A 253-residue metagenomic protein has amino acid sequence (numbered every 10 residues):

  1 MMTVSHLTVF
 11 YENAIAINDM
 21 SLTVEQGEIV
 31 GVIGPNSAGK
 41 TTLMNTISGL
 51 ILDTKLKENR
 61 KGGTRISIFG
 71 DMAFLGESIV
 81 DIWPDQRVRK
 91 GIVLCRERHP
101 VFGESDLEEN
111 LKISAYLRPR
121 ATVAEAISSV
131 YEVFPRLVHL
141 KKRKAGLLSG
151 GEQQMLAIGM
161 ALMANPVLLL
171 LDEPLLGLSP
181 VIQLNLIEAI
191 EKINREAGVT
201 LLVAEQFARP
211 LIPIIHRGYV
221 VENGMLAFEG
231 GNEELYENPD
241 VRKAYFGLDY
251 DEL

Functional and structural regions predicted by a protein language model:
M2-V4, I17, V24: Conserved structural motif at the start of ABC-family nucleotide-binding domains
E12, I51-K57, S105-E125, F134-P135 (+2 more regions): ABC-type ATPase nucleotide-binding domains, specifically the catalytic core motifs of the NBD
I33-P35: The feature captures the beta-strand-to-loop junction immediately N-terminal to the Walker
S48: Helix-to-loop junction immediately C-terminal to a conserved catalytic motif
K57-Q86: ABC ATPase NBD Q-loop/coupling interface
K144-L148: Conserved ABC ATPase signature
A161-L162: ABC ATPase C-loop
L184-A197: Helical segment within the ABC ATPase nucleotide-binding domain
